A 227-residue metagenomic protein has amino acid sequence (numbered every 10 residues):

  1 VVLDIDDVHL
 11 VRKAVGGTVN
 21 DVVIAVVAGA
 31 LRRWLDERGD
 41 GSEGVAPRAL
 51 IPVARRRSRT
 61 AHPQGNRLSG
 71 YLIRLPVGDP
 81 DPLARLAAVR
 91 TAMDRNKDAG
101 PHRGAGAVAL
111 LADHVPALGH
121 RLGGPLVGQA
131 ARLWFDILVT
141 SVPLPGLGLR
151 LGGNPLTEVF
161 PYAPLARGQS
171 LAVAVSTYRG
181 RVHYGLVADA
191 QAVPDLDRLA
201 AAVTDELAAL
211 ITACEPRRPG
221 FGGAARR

Functional and structural regions predicted by a protein language model:
V1-V53: Gly/Ser/Thr-rich phosphate-binding loops and adjoining beta-strand/alpha-helix segments that form adenosine-phosphate
D7, V15-G16, R57, R74-D79 (+1 more regions): A generic structural motif
V11-A14, A25-E37, R74, A92-N96 (+5 more regions): Generic, well-ordered alpha-helical scaffold segments in large soluble proteins
R33-E37, A54-S58, R121-L126, E158 (+1 more regions): Glycine-rich, charged/polar anion/phosphate-binding loops that engage phosphate groups from diverse ligands
G39-P63, R218-G223: Small-residue-rich loop/turn and linker elements
A61-P145: Helical lid/core segments from catalytic subdomains that handle acyl or acyl-like groups
D98, A208-F221, A225-R226: Flexible helix-coil linker/hinge segments at domain or subdomain boundaries
L133-A208: Low-complexity, glycine/alanine/valine/leucine- and proline-rich hydrophobic stretches
